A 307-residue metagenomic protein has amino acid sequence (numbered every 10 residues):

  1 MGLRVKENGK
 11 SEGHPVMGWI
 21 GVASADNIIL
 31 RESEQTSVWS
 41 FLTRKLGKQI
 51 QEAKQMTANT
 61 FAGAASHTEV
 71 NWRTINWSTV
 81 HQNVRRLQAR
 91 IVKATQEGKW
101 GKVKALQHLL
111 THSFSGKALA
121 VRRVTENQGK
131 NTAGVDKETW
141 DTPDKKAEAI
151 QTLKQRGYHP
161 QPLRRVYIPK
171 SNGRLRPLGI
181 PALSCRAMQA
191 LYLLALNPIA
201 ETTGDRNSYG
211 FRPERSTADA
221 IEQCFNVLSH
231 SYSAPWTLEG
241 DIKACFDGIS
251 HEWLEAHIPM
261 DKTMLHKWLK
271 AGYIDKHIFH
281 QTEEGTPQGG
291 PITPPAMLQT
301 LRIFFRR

Functional and structural regions predicted by a protein language model:
M1-A147: Non-catalytic, polymerase-adjacent accessory regions of viral genome-replication enzymes
I75-W77, T111-S115, R212-N226: Short, motif-level signal for alpha-helix interfacial/capping segments enriched in acidic residues and aromatics/proline
T79-Q82, R86, G101, A105 (+9 more regions): Generic recognition of stable, solvent-exposed alpha-helical segments in well-folded globular domains
G101-H108, A118-E126, A133-T139, Q161-Y167 (+4 more regions): Short coil/turn segments at secondary-structure boundaries
D141-P160: Amphipathic alpha-helical blocks
T152, R156, T203-N207, R212 (+1 more regions): Conserved polymerase palm-domain catalytic core
P169-N172, P177-L196, T202: Hydrophobic alpha-helical hairpins/lids featuring a short glycine-rich hinge
